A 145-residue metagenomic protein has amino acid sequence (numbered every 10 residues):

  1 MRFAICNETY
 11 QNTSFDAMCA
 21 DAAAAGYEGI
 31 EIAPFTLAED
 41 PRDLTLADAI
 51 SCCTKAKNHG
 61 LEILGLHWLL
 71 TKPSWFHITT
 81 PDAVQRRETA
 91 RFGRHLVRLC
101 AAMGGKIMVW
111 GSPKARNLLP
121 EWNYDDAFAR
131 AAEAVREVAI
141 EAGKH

Functional and structural regions predicted by a protein language model:
M1, C19, P41-D43, T79-V84: Gly/Pro-rich active-site loop or hairpin
M1-T13: Boundary/entry segment of secreted carbohydrate-active catalytic domains
T9-Q11, P34-T36, L69-K72, K114-R116: Active-site-proximal loop/turn and secondary-structure-junction residues that shape catalytic pockets, frequently
D16-F35, M103-G104: Catalytic domains of carbohydrate-active enzymes, especially glycoside hydrolases
A17, T54-E62, W75-H145: Active-site acidic/histidine proton-transfer and metal-coordination neighborhood in alpha/beta enzyme cores
E31, G65-H67, V109: Conserved beta-strand positions in the central sheet of alpha/beta enzyme cores
A33-K57, S112-L119: Glycine-rich, proline-tolerant flexible connector loops at the mouths of alpha/beta enzymes
